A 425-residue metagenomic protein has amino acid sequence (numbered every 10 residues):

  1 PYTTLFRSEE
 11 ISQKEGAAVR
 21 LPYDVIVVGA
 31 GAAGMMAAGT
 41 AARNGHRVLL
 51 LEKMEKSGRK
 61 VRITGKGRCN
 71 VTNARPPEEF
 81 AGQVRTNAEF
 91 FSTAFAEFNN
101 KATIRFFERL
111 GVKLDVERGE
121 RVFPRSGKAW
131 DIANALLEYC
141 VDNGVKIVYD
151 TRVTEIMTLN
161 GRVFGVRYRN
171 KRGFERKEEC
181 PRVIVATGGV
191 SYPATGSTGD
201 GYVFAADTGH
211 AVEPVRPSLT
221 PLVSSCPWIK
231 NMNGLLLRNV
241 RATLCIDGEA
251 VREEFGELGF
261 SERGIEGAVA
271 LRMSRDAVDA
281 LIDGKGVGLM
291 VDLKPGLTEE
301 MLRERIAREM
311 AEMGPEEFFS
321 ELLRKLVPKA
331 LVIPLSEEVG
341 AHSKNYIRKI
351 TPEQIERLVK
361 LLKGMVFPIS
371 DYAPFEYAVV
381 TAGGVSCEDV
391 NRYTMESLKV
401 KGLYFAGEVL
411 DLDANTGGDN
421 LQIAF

Functional and structural regions predicted by a protein language model:
P1-L5: Short, small-residue-biased leader/transition segments that mark boundaries at the very start of proteins
L21-Y23, R172-R182, E253-E254: Core beta-strand elements of the Rossmann-like FAD/NAD(P) dinucleotide-binding domain in flavoenzyme oxidoreductases
Y23-L50: N-terminal Rossmann-like FAD-binding beta1-loop-alpha1 element of flavoenzymes
I26-V28, V153, V166, E178-S191 (+2 more regions): Short hydrophobic core segments
A42-K66: Glycine-rich FAD pyrophosphate-binding loop
E55-S57, R62-I63, V71, P77-E78 (+3 more regions): An anion/pyrophosphate-binding glycine-rich loop and adjacent beta-alpha core in soluble alpha-beta enzymes
R68-V116: Glycine-rich active-site loop/strand segments that organize a redox cofactor
V148-D150, E155, I333-D413: A glycine-rich dinucleotide-binding beta-alpha-beta segment and adjacent secondary-structure elements that constitute
